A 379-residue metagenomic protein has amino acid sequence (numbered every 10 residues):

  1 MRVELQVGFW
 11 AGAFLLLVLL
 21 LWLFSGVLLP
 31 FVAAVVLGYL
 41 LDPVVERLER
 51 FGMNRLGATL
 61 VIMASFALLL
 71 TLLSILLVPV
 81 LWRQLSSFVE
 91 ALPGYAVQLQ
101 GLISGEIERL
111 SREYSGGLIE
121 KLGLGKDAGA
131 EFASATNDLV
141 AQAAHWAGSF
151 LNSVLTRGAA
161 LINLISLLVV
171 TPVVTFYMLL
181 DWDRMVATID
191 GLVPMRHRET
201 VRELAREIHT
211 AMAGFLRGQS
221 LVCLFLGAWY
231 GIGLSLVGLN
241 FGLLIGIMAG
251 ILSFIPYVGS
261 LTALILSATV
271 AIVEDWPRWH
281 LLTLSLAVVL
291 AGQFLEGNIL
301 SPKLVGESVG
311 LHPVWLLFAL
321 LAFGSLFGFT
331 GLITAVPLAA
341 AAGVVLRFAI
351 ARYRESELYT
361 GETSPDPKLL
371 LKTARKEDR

Functional and structural regions predicted by a protein language model:
M1-R83, S87, A159, V170-T171 (+4 more regions): Anchoring transmembrane alpha helix of integral membrane proteins
E4-Q6, G57-L60, W146-V270, W279-L281: Alpha-helical transmembrane segments and their immediate interhelical loop/hinge regions in multi-pass membrane
G8, V44-F51, G57, A64 (+4 more regions): Juxtamembrane membrane-interface segments in integral membrane proteins
L23, I208-D366: Alpha-helical transmembrane segments and their immediate boundary loops in multipass inner-membrane proteins
V27, Y39-L40, I75-L76, V89-E90 (+4 more regions): Hydrophobic alpha-helical transmembrane segments of integral membrane proteins, especially lipid-exposed positions
L29, A33, L73-L77, S104 (+10 more regions): Alpha-helical transmembrane segments and their lipid-water interface positions in multi-pass membrane proteins
M53-N54, P194-E199, S308-V314: Juxtamembrane helix-boundary/capping and inter-helix hinge elements in multi-pass membrane proteins
L56-L69, E108-A128, A211-L224, E274-P277 (+2 more regions): Juxtamembrane/interfacial segments around transmembrane helices
